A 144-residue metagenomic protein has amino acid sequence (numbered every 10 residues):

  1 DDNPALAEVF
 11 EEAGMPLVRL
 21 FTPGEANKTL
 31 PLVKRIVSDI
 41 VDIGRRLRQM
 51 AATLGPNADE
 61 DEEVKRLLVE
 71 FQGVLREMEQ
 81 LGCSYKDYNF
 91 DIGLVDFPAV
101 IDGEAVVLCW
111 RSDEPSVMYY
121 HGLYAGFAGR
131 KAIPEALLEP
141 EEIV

Functional and structural regions predicted by a protein language model:
D1-G55: Long, hydrophobic N-terminal alpha-helical segment
A13-M15, E77, V100: A generic structural signal for short, solvent-exposed coil/turn residues that cap or connect secondary-structure
R19-L20, Q72, D102: A generic "functional-site adjacency" signal
M50, L54-N57, L81, Y85: Hydrophobic stripe of amphipathic alpha-helices that form coiled-coil interfaces
A58-E62: Intrinsically disordered/linker segments and immediately adjacent domain-edge residues
V64-M78: Short amphipathic alpha-helical coiled-coil/interface segments
C83-V144: Glycine-rich, aromatic-bearing surface loops/beta-hairpins
